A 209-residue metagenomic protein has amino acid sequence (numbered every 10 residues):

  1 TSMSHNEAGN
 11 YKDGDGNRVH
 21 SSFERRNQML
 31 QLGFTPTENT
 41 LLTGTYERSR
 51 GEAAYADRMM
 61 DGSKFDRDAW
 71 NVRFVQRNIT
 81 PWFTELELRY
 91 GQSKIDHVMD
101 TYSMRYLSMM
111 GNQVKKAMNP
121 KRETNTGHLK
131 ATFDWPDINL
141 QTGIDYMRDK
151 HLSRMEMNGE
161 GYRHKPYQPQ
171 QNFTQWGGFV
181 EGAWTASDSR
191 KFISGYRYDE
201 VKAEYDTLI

Functional and structural regions predicted by a protein language model:
T1-F65: Periplasmic-side early beta-strands and strand-to-turn transitions of outer-membrane beta-barrels
T35, N39-S49, R67-I209: Face-selective signature of the C-terminal outer-membrane beta-barrel domain
